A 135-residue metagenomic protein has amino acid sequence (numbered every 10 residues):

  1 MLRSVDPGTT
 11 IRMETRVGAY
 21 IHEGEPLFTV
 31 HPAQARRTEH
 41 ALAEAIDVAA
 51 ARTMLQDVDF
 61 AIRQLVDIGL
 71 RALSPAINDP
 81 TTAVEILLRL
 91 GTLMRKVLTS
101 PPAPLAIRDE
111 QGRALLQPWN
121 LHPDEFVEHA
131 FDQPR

Functional and structural regions predicted by a protein language model:
M1-T9, R16, E25-H31, R36-R135: Short basic (Lys/Arg) and small-residue
